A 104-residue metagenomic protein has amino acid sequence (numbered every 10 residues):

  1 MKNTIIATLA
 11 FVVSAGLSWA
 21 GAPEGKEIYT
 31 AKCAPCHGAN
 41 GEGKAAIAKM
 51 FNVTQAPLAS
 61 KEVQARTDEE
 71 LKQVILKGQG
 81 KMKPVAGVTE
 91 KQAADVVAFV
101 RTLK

Functional and structural regions predicted by a protein language model:
M1-K2, A31: Generic cytosolic/nucleocytoplasmic N-terminal low-complexity/intrinsically disordered segments
K2-A20: Classic N-terminal secretory signal peptides
N3, G41-A45, K49, R66-E70: Membrane-targeting and insertion segments and their boundary/processing signals
S14-I28, R66: Electrostatic cytochrome c docking/interface patches
G16-W19, E62, A86, K104: Residues at alpha-helix boundaries and short interhelical turns
P23-V53, K77-A86, T102-K104: Periplasmic/extracellular electron-transfer cofactor-ligation site, primarily the c-type cytochrome heme-c attachment
Q55-E69, P84-A93: Electron-transfer interface patches adjacent to heme c in soluble/periplasmic c-type cytochromes and di-/multiheme
K72-I75, A86-K104: C-terminal capping alpha-helices of c-type cytochrome domains
